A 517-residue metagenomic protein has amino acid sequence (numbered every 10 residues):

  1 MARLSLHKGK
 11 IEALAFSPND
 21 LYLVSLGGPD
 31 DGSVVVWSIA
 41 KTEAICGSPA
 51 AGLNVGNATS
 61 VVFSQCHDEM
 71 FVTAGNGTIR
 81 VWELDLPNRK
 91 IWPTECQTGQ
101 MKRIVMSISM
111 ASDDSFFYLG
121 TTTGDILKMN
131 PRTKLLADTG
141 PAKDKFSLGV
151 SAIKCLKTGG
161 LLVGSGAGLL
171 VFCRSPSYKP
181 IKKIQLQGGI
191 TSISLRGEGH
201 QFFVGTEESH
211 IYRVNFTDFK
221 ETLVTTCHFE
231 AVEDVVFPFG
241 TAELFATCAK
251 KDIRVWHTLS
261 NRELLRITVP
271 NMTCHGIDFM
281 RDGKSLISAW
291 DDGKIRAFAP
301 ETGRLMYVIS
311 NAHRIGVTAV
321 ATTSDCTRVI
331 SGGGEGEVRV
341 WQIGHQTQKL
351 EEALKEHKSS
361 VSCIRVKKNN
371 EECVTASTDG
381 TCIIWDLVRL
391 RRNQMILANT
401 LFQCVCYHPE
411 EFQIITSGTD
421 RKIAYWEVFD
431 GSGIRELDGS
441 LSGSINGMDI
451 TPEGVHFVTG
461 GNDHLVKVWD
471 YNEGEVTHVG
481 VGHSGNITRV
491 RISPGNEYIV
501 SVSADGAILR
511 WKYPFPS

Functional and structural regions predicted by a protein language model:
M1-A2, I45-S48, K90-W92, A137-T139 (+8 more regions): A structural motif specific to WD40 beta-propellers
S5-I11, A50-A58, Q97-V105, P141-V150 (+8 more regions): WD40/WD-repeat beta-propeller blade N-cap
K10, N19, N57, H67 (+23 more regions): WD40/WD-repeat beta-propeller blade-loop signature
A15-L21, V61-D68, I108-D114, A152-G159 (+8 more regions): Loop/turn segments within WD40 beta-propeller blades
L21-S25, H67-V72, D114-Y118, T158-L162 (+20 more regions): Structural hallmark of WD40 beta-propellers
L26-D30, A74-N76, G120-T123, G164-A167 (+8 more regions): Conserved strand-to-loop turn within each blade of WD40 beta-propeller repeats
V34-S38, R80-L84, L127-N130, V171-R174 (+8 more regions): WD40-repeat beta-propellers
T488-S517: Blade-level signature of beta-propeller repeat domains, shared across WD40, Kelch, NHL, RCC1 and BNR/Asp-box propellers
